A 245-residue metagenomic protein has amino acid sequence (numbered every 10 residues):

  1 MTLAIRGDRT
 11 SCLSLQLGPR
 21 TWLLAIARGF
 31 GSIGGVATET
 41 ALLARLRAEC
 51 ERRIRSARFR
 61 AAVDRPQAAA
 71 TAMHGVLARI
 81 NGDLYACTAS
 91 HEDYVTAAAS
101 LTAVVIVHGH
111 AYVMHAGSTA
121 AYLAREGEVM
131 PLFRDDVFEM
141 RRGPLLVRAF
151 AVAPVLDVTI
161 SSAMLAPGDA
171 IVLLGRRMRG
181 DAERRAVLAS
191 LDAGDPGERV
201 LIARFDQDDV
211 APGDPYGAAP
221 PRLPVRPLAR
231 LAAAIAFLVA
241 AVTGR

Functional and structural regions predicted by a protein language model:
M1-I5, G82-H91, L123-S161, A166 (+1 more regions): PP2C/PPM family metal-dependent serine/threonine protein phosphatase catalytic domain, recognizing the conserved
M1-R55, S90-A103, H110-A111, T119-A124 (+3 more regions): N-terminal entry segment of metal-dependent catalytic domains or homologous docking segments
A25-A27, V105, L174, A203-R204: Conserved beta-strand segments of the P-loop GTPase G domain that flank and frequently precede/overlap
I26-F30, S118-T119, L146, G168-M178: DG-centered beta-turn motif at the end of beta-strands
A44-A89, R185-P196: Helix-loop-helix
V105, H115-G117, L123-R125, F133 (+1 more regions): Short, structured patches in soluble enzyme cores that scaffold and shape functional sites
I106-H108, A124-E126, F205-Q207: Inter-blade boundary loops/turns of WD-repeat beta-propellers
P154-R245: C-terminal catalytic subdomain
